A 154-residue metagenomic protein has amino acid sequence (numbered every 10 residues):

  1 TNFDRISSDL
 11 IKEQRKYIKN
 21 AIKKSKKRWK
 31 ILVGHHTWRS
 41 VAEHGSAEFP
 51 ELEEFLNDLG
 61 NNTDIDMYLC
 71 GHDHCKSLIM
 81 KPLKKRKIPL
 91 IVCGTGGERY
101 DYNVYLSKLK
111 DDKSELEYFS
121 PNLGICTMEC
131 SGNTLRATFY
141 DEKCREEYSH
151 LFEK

Functional and structural regions predicted by a protein language model:
T1-N2, H35-T37, G71-D73, T95-G97: Active-site metal-binding loops of divalent metal-dependent hydrolases
N2-D4, D111: Short glycine/proline- and acidic residue-enriched helix-loop micro-motifs that form flexible lids or anion-recognition
D4-I11, S25-M67, L83-R86: Active-site-proximal segments of metal-dependent phosphoesterases and phosphodiesterases across multiple
K12-K23: Amphipathic, non-transmembrane alpha-helical secondary structure
Y17, F55-D58, T127: Amphipathic alpha-helical segments that form well-ordered structural scaffolds and often line/cohere around active
I18, L32-H35, H72, L90 (+1 more regions): Divalent metal-coordination and catalytic microenvironments
I65-G71, K76: Metal-dependent active-site segment of extracytoplasmic phospho-/sulfohydrolases and closely related
K76-S77, K81-K154: Binuclear metal-dependent phosphoesterase catalytic core
